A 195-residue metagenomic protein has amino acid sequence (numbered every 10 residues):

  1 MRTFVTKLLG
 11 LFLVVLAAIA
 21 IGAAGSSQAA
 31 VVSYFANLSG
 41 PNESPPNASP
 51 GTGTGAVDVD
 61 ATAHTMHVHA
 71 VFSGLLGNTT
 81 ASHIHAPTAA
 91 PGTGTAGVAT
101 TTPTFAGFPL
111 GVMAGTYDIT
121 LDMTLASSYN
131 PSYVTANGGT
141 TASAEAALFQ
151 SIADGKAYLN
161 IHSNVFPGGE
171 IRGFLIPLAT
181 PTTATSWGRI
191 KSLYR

Functional and structural regions predicted by a protein language model:
R2-L13: Bacterial N-terminal signal peptides that target proteins for export
V5, T140, T185-S186: Secondary-structure junction/capping motif
V15-S26: C-terminal segment of classical bacterial N-terminal signal peptides
G25-A179: N-terminal leader/targeting pre-sequences
L178-S186, R195: Intrinsically disordered, low-complexity regulatory segments in eukaryotic proteins
